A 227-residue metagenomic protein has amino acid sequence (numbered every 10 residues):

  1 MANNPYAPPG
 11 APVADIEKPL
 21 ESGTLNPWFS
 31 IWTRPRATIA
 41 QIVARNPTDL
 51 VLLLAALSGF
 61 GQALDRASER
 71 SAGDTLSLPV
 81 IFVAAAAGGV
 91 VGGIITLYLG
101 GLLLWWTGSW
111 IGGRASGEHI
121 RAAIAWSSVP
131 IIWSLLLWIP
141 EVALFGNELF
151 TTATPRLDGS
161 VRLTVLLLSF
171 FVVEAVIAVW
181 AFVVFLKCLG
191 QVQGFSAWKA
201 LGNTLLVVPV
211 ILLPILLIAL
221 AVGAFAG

Functional and structural regions predicted by a protein language model:
A2-S71: N-terminal juxtamembrane cytosolic/stromal segments of multi-pass membrane proteins
E21-I42, V90, L103, T107 (+2 more regions): Hydrophobic alpha-helical segments of integral membrane proteins, encompassing both true transmembrane helices
V43, P47-L53, R114-L137, L163-E174 (+1 more regions): Interfacial aromatic "cap" segments that immediately flank transmembrane helices in multipass membrane proteins
A56-R66, V91, I95-T96, G100 (+3 more regions): Short, small/hydrophobic-residue-rich motifs at membrane-helix boundaries and re-entrant hairpins of integral membrane
S58, I94-G101, W105, V176-L186 (+2 more regions): Alpha-helical transmembrane segments
G61-G92, W138-A175, L212-G227: Membrane-helix interface segments in multi-pass membrane proteins
R66, R70, G100, L104-G112 (+3 more regions): Membrane-water interface at transmembrane helix exits
T75-F145: Alpha-helical transmembrane segments with an aromatic anchor "belt"
